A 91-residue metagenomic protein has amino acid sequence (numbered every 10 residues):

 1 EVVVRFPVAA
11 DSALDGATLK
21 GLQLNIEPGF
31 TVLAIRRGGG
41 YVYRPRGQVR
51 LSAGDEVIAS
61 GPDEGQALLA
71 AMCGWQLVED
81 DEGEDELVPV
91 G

Functional and structural regions predicted by a protein language model:
E1-V3: Interdomain regulatory linker/hinge segments that flank or connect interaction modules in polarity/junction/synaptic
R5-C73, D80-D81: Cytosolic Rossmann-like ligand/nucleotide-binding regulatory domains
L77-G91: Short peripheral tails and domain-boundary helices/loops at the edges of structured domains
